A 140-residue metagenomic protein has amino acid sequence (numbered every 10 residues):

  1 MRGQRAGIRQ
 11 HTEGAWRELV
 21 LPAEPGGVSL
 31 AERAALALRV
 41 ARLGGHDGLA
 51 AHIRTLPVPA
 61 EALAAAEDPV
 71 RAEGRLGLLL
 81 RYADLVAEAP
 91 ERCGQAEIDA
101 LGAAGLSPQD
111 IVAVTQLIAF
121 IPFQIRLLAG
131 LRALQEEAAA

Functional and structural regions predicted by a protein language model:
M1-L38, G44-A66, L131-A140: Acidic, glycine/proline-rich low-complexity segments that act as flexible tails and inter-domain linkers
P25-E32, G74, G105-D110: Structural motif
A35-G48, G74-C93, T115-A119: Amphipathic, charged-and-aliphatic alpha-helical interface segments that function as noncatalytic docking
L36, A62-A66, L79, L101 (+1 more regions): A structural signal for short hydrophobic/aromatic patches embedded in well-ordered alpha helices
D68-A72: Acidic/His metal-coordination segments adjacent to aromatic residues that form catalytic metal sites in metalloenzymes
C93-A104, P108-A140: Preference for long, well-ordered alpha-helical segments
